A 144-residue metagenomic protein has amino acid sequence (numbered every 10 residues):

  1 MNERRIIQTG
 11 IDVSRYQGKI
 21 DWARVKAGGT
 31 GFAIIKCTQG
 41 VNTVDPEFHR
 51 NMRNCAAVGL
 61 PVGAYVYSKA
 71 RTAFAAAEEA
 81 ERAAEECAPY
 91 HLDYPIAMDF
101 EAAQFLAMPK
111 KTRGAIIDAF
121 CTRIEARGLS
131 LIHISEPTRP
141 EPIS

Functional and structural regions predicted by a protein language model:
E3-I20, R24-K26, I35-A119, E125-R127: Substrate-binding cleft of extracellular glycoside hydrolase catalytic domains
I132-S144: Single conserved hydrophobic/aromatic residue that forms the stacking wall/gate of nucleotide- or nucleobase-binding
